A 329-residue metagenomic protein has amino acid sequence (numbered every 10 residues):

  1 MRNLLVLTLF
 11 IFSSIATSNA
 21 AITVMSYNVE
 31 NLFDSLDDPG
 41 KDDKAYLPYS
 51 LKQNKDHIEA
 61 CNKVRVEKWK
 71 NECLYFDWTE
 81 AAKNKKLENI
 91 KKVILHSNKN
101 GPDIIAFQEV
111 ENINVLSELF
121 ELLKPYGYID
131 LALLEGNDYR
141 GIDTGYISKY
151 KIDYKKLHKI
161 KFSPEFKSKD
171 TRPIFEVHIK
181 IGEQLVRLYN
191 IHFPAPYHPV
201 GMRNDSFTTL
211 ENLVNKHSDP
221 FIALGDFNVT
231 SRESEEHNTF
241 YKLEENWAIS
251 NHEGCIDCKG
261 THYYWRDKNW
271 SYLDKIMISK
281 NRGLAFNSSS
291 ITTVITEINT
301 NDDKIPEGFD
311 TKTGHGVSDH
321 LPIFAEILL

Functional and structural regions predicted by a protein language model:
R2-A20: Classical Sec-dependent N-terminal signal peptides that target proteins to the secretory pathway
S18-L122, E135-G136: N-terminal, active-site-proximal structural segment of metallo-dependent hydrolase catalytic domains
T23, N212-I222, V229-L329: Metal-dependent phosphoester-hydrolase catalytic domains
V24-V29, C73-T79, K83, S97-L116 (+5 more regions): Active-site beta-strand/loop signature of hydrolases that rely on acidic residues for catalysis
V29-F33, V110-N114, G136-R140, K151-D153 (+5 more regions): Solvent-exposed loop/turn segments at secondary-structure junctions within structured extracellular/periplasmic domains
K86-I90, N112-V115, D143, M202-L210 (+3 more regions): Stable alpha-helical elements in mature extracytoplasmic
I104-L185: Structured beta-strand-rich core segments of catalytic domains in phosphoester-bond hydrolases
I105, A132-L133, S163-P164, P173-C255: Extracytoplasmic, non-cytosolic globular domains
